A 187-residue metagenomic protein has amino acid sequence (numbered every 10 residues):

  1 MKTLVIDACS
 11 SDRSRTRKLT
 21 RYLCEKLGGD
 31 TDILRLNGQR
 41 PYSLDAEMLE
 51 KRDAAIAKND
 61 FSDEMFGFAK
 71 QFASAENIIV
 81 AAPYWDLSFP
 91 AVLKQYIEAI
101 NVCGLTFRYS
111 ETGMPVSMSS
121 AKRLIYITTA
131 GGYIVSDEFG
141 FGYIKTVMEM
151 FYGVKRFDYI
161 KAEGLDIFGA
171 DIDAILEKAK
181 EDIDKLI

Functional and structural regions predicted by a protein language model:
M1-A82, L87-E98, V102, E181-I187: N-terminal beta1-alpha1-beta2 submodule of the flavodoxin-like/Rossmannoid cofactor-binding fold
C9-R13, G131-V135, L165-I167: Short histidine/acidic/glycine/proline-rich micro-motifs that form metal- and phosphate-coordinating active-site loops
G28-D30, A121, V154-R156: A generic structural signal for alpha->beta connector loops
L34, I127, I160: Hydrophobic residues at beta-strand termini and immediately following loops that shape nucleotide-binding pockets
A73, A91, S119, Y152-K155: Structured loop/turn residues at beta-strand edges in well-structured enzyme cores
C103-R108, V154-K155: Short, structured loop/turn "capping" segments at alpha-beta junctions
Y109-Y152: Short, glycine-/small-residue-rich phosphate/pyrophosphate-handling segment
V135-S136, G142-I187: Glycine-rich phosphate/pyrophosphate-binding loop and the adjoining helix
